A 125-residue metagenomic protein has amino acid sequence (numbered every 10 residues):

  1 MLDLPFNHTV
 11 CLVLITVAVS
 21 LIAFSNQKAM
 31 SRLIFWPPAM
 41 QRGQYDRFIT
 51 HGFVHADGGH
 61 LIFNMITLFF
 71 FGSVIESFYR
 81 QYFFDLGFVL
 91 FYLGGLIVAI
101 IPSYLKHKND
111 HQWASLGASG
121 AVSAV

Functional and structural regions predicted by a protein language model:
M1-H51, F71, I75-Y82, L93-I97 (+1 more regions): N-terminal signal-anchor transmembrane helix
Y45-V125: Transmembrane helix-loop-helix
